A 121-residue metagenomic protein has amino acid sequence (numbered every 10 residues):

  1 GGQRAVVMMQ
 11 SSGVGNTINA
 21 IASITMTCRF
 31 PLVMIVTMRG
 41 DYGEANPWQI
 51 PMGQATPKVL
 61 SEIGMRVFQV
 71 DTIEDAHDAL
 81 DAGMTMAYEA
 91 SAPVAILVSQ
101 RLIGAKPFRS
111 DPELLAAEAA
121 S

Functional and structural regions predicted by a protein language model:
G1-R39: Thiamine diphosphate
Q3-V7, F30-V36, P57-K58, M65-F68 (+1 more regions): Structural motif
G15-N19, A92-S121: Glycine/aspartate-rich loop-and-adjacent alpha/beta segment that forms the canonical ThDP
N16, D41-A45, A76-A79, M86 (+1 more regions): Short, well-ordered, mixed-charge alpha-helical segments that flank or form enzyme active sites
T17-T27, G43-E62: Active-site-proximal loop->helix
A22-M26, M84-M86, D111-L115: Short, solvent-exposed amphipathic alpha-helical segments in soluble enzyme and RNA/protein-processing domains
W48-A82: Conserved thiamine diphosphate
S61-M65, A76-H77, T85-Q100: Internal alpha/beta core interface subdomains
